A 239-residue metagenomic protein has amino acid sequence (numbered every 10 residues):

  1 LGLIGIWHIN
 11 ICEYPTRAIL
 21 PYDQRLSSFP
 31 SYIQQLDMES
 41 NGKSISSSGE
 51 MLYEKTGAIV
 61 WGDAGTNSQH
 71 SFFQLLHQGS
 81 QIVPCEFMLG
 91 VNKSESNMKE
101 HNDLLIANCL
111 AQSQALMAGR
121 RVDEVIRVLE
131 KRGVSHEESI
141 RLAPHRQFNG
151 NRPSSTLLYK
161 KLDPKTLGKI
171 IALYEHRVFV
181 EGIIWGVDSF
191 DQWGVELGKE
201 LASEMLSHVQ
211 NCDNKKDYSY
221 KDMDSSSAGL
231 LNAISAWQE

Functional and structural regions predicted by a protein language model:
L1-E239: A SIS-like phosphosugar-recognition module
